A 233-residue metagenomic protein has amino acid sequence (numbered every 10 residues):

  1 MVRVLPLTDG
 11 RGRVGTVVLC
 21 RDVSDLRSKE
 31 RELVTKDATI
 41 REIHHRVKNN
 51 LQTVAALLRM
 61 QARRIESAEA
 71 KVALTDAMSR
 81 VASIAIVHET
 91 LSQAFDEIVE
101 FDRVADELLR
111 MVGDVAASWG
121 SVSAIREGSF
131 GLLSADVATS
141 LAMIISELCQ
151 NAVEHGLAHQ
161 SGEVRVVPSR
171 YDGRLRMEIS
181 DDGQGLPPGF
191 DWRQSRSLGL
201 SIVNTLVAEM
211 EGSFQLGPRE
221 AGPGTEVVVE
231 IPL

Functional and structural regions predicted by a protein language model:
V2-V4, C20, H88: Sensory-domain boundary capping and coupling elements
L7-R46: Sensory coupling linkers of modular signal transduction proteins
E30-A38, H44, E66, V99 (+2 more regions): Conserved short strand/loop->alpha-helix "switch" segment adjacent to the catalytic nucleotide/phosphoryl-transfer site
T53-L57, A70-S123, E127: Conserved DHp (HisKA) dimerization/phosphotransfer helix of two-component histidine kinases, i.e., the long coiled-coil
E163, G185, R219-V228: Glycine-rich nucleotide-binding loop
E163-G173: Short beta-strand/loop element within the Bergerat-fold HATPase_c
R174-L198: Glycine-rich/acidic phosphate-handling loop/turn and adjacent ATP-lid/helix of nucleotide-binding kinase/ATPase domains
G189-G217: ATP phosphate-binding glycine-rich loop and adjacent ATP-lid/helix-beta elements within ATP-binding kinase/ATPase
